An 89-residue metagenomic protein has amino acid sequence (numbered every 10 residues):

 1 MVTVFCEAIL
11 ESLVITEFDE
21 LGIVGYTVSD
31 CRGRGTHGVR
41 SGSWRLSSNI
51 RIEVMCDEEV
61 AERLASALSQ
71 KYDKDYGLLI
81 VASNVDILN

Functional and structural regions predicted by a protein language model:
M1-N89: Positively charged, small/polar-rich N-terminal and surface patches that mediate targeting and assembly and bind
